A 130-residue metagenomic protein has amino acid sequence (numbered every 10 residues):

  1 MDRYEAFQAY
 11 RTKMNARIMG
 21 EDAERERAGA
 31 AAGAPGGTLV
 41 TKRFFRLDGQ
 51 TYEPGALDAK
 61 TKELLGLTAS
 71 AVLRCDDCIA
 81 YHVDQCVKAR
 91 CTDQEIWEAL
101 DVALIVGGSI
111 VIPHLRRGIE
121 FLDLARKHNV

Functional and structural regions predicted by a protein language model:
M1-T61, H114-V130: Acidic, glycine/proline-rich low-complexity segments that act as flexible tails and inter-domain linkers
T41, Y81-D93: Iron-sulfur (Fe-S) cluster-binding segments and ferredoxin-like electron-carrier domains, especially [2Fe-2S]
D48-G49, G66, V83-V87: Amphipathic alpha-helical segments within well-ordered protein domains
T61-S70, A99-L104: Alpha-helical scaffold segments that form or flank carboxylate-/histidine-based iron centers
L65, A69-Y81: Short, thiol/selenol-centered motifs that function as redox-active sites or metal-ligating centers
D77-A80, D84, G108-I112: Charged/polar positions within long, soluble alpha-helices
A99-F121: C-terminal structural segments of small proteins and small subunits
